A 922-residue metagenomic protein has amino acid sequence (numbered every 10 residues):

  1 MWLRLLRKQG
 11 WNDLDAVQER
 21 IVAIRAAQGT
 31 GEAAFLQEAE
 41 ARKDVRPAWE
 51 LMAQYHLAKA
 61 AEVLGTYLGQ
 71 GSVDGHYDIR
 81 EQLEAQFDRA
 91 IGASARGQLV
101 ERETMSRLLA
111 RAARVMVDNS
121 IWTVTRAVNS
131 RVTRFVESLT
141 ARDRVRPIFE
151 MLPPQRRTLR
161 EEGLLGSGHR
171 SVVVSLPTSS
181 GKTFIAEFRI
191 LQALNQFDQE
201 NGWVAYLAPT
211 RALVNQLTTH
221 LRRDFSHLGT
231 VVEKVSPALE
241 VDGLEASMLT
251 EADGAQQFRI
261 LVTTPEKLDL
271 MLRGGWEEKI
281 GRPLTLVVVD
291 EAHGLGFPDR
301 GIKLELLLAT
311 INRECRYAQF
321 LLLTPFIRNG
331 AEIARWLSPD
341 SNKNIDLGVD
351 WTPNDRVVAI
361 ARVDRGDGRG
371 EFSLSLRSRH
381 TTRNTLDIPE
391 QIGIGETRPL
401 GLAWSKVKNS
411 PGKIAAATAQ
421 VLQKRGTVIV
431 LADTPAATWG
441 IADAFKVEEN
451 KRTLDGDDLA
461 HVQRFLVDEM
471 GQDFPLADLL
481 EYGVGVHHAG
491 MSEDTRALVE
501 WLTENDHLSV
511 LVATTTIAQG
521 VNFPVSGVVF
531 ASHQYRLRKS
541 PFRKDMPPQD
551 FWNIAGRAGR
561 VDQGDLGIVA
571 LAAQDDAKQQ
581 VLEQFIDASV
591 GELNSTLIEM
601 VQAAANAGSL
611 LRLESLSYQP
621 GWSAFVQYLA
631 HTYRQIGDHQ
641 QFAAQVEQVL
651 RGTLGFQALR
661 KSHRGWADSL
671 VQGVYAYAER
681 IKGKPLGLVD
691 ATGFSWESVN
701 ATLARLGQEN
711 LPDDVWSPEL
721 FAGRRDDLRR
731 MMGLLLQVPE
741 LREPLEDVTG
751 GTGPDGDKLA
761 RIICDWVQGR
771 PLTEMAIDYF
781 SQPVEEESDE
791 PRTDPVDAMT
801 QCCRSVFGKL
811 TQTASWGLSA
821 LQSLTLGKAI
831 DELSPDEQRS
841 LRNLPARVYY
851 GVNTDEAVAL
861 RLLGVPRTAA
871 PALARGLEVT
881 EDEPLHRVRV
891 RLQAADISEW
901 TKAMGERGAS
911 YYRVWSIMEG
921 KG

Functional and structural regions predicted by a protein language model:
M1-G922: N-terminal helicase ATP-binding lobe
